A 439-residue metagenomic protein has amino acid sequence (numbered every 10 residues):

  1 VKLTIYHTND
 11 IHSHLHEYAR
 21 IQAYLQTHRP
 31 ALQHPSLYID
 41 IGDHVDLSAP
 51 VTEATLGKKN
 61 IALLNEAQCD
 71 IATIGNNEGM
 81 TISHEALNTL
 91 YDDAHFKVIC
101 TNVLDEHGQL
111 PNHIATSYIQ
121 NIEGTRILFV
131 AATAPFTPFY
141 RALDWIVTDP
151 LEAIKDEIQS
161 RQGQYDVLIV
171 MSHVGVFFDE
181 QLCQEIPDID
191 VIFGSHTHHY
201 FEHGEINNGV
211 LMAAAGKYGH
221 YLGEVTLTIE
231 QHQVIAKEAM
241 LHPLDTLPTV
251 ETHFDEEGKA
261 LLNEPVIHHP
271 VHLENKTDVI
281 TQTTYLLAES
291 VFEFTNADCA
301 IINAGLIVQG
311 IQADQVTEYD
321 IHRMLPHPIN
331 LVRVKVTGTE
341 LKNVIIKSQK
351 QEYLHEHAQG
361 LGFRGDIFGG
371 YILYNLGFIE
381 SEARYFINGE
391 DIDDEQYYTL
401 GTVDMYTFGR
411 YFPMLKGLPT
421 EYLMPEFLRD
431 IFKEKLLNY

Functional and structural regions predicted by a protein language model:
V1-P243, I280-Y285: Acidic, metal/ion-coordinating pockets
M171, D298-A304, E356-L361: Flexible, glycine/charged-enriched surface loops at secondary-structure junctions
H220-L261, V266, P270-E274, I307-N330 (+3 more regions): Catalytic centers of hydrolytic enzymes
N275-V279: ATP/NTP-dependent adenylation/nucleotidyl-transfer catalytic domains that generate, transfer, or process NMP-activated
Y285-L286, F294-N296, A304-Q309, D314-V316: C-terminal, charge/polar-rich interaction regions
